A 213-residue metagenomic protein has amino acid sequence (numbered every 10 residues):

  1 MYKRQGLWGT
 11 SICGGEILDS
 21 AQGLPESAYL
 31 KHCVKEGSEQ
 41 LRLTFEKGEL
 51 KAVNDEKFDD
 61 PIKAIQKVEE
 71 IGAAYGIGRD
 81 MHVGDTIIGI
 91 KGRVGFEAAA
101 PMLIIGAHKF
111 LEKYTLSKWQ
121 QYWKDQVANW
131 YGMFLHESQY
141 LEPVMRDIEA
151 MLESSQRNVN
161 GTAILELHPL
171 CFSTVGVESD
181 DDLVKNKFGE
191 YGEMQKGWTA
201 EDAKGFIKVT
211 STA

Functional and structural regions predicted by a protein language model:
K3-A213: Nucleotide-activated chemistry modules centered on ATP-dependent adenylation/adenylyltransferase
